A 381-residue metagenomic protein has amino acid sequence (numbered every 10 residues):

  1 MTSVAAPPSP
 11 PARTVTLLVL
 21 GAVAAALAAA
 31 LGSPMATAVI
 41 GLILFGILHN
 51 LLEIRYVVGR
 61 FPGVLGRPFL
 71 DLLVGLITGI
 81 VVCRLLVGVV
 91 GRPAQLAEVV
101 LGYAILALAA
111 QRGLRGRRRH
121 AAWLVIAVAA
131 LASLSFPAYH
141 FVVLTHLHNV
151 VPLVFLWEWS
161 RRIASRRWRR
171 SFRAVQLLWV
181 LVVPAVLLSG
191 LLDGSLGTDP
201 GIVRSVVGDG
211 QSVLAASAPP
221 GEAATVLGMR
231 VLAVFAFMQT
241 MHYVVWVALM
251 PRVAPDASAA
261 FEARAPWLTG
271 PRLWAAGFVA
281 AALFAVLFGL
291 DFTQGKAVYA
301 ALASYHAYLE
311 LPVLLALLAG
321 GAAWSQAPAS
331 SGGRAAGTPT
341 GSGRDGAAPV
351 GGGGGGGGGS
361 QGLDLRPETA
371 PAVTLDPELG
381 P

Functional and structural regions predicted by a protein language model:
M1-P7, W324-P381: Short, intrinsically disordered terminal tails adjacent to the first/last structured region
S3-L20, G66-F69, L268-L273: N-terminal membrane topogenic signal
A29-A38, V87-P93, A132-H140, L287-G295: Transmembrane helix interruption/hinge and helix-loop junction motifs
A29-L101: Membrane helical hairpin/interfacial module
R55-G66, W159-R169, V244-P266, L315-A327: Juxtamembrane membrane-water interface segments of multi-pass membrane proteins, especially cytoplasmic-side
G59-P62, R84-F172: Membrane-interface helix-loop-helix junctions at boundaries between adjacent transmembrane segments
A130-L249: Generic multipass alpha-helical transmembrane bundles of integral membrane proteins
T198, G228, L283-S304: Extracellular/periplasmic helix-loop-helix junctions in multi-pass membrane proteins
